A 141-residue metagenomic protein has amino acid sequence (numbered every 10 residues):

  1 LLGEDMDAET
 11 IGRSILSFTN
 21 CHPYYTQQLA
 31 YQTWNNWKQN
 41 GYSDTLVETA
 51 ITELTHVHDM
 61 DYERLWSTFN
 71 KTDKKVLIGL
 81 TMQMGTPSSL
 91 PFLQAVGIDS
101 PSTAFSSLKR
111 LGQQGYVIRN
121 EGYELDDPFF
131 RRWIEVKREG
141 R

Functional and structural regions predicted by a protein language model:
L1-L2, F18, T33-N36, Q83 (+1 more regions): Alpha-helix C-capping/helix-to-loop hinge sites
L1-T19, K38-G41: Helix-loop-helix "sensor" segment of P-loop NTPases
E4, F18, N40, V47 (+2 more regions): Alpha-helix initiation/capping motif
M6-A8, Y25, Q39, S43 (+2 more regions): Short, surface-exposed helix-loop/turn micro-motifs enriched in polar/charged residues
A8, F18-Y31: The conserved phosphate-sensing helix
T10, T52-R141: C-terminal leucine-rich, beta-strand-based interaction scaffolds used for sensing/assembly
G12, Q27-A30, N35-H58: Conserved C-terminal helix/linker of AAA+ ATPases
S14, F18, Q32, A50 (+2 more regions): Short acidic/histidine-centered micro-motifs embedded in hydrophobic/aromatic stretches that mark compact functional
